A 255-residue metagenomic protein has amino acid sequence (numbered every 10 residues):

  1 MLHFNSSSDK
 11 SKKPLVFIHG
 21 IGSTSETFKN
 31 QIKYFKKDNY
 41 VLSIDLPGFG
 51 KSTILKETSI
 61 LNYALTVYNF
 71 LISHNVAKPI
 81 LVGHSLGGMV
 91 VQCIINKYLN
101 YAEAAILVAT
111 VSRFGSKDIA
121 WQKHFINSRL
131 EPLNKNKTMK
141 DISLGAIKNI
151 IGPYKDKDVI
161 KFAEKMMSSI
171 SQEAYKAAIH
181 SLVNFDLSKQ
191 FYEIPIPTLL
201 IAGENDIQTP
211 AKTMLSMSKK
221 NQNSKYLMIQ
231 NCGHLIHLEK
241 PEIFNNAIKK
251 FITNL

Functional and structural regions predicted by a protein language model:
M1-V16, K36-Y40, V76-A77, L107 (+2 more regions): Alpha/beta-hydrolase fold catalytic core
S6-I54, F70: Conserved HGGG/HGGXW glycine-rich cap/lid loop of the alpha/beta-hydrolase fold
N62-P79: Conserved acidic catalytic loop of the alpha/beta-hydrolase fold
Q92, N96, Y101-K135: Flexible "cap/lid" loop of the alpha/beta hydrolase fold
S116-H124, N136-Y192: Conserved alpha/beta-hydrolase catalytic His-Asp/Glu region
I194, L200-A202: Short beta-strand/loop motif that positions the catalytic acidic residue of the alpha/beta-hydrolase fold
E204-T209: Acidic catalytic loop of the alpha/beta-hydrolase fold
C232-P241, N245: Catalytic histidine-centered segment of alpha/beta-hydrolase-like enzymes
